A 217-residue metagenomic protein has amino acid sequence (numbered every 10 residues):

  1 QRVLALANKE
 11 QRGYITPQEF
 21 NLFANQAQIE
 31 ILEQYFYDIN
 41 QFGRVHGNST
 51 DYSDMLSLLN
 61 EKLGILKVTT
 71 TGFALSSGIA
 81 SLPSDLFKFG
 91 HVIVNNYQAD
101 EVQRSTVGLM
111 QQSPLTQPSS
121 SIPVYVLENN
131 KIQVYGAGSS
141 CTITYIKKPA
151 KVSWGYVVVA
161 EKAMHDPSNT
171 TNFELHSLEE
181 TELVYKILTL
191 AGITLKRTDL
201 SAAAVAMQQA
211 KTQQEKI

Functional and structural regions predicted by a protein language model:
Q1-I217: Glycine-enriched, solvent-exposed interface loops adjoining structured elements
